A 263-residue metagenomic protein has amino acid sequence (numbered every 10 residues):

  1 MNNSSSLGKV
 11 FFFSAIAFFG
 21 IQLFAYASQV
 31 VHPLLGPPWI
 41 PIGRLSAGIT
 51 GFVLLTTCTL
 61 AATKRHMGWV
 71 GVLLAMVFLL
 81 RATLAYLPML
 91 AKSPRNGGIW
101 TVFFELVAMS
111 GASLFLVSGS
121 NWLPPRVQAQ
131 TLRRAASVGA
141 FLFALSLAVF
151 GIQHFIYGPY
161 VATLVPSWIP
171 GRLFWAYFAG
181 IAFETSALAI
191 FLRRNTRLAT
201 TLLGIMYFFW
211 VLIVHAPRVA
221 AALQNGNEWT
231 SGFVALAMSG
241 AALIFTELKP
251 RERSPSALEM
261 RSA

Functional and structural regions predicted by a protein language model:
M1-Y26, G43-T56, L60-I156, F174-T185 (+1 more regions): Extended, low-polarity transmembrane helix blocks
A25-P38, Q128, F155-R172: Membrane-interface interhelical connector segments
